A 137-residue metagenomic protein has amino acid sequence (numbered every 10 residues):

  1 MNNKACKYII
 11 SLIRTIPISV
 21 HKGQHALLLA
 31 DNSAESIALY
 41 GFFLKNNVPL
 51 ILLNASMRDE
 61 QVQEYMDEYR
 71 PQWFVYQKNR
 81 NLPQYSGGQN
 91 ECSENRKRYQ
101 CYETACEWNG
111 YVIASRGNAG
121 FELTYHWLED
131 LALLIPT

Functional and structural regions predicted by a protein language model:
M1-K4: AMP-dependent adenylate-forming
L12-M57: Conserved AMP-binding/adenylate-forming
D31-N32, S56-M57, Q77-R80, E129: Short beta->alpha linker loops
S36, E60-Q61, N79-G87: Short, charged/polar "capping" segments at the starts of alpha-helices and the immediately preceding loops
F42, N81-R96: Short, aromatic/basic amphipathic alpha-helical patches
K97-P136: Conserved pre-ATP/AMP-binding loop-to-beta segment of ANL
